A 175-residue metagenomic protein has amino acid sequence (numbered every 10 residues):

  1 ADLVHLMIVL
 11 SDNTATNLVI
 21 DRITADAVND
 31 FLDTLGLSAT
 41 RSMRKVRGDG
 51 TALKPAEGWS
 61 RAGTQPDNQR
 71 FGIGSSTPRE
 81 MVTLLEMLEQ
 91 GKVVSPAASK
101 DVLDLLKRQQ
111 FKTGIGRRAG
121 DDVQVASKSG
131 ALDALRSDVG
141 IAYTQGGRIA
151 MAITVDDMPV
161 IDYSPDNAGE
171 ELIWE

Functional and structural regions predicted by a protein language model:
A1, L10-S11: Structured, acidic catalytic/metal-binding patches in enzyme active sites
A1-V4, T16-L85, E89: Mid-domain, small-residue-enriched loop/turn segments at the edges of structured enzyme/sensor domains
L10, R22, L105: Conserved catalytic core of Hanks-type protein kinase domains
I73, P78, V82-G114, R118 (+2 more regions): Structured C-terminal helix/loop/strand segments within mature extracytoplasmic catalytic/sensor domains
